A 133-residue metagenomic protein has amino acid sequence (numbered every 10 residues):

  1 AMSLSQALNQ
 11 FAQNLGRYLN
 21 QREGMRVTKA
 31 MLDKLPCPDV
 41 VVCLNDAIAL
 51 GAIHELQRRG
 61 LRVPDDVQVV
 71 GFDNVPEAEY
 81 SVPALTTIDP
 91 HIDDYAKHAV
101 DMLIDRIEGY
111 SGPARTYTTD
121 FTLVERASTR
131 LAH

Functional and structural regions predicted by a protein language model:
A1-R22: Short beta-strand elements in bilobed, periplasmic/extracellular small-molecule ligand-binding domains
S5, K29, K34-H133: Flexible loop/turn connectors
E23-V27: Well-ordered alpha-helical segments embedded in enzymatic catalytic cores
